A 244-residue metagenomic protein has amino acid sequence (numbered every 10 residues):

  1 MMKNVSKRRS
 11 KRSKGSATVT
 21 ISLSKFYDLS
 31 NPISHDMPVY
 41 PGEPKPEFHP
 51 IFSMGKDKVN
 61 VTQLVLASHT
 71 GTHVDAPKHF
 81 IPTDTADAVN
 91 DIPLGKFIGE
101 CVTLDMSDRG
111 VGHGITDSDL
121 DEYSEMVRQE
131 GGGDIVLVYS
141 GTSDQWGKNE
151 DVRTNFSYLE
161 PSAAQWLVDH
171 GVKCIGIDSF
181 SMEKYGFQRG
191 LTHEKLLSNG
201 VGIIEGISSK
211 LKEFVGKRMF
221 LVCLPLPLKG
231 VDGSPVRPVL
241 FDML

Functional and structural regions predicted by a protein language model:
M2-L244: Active-/binding-site microenvironments in catalytic and ligand-binding cores
